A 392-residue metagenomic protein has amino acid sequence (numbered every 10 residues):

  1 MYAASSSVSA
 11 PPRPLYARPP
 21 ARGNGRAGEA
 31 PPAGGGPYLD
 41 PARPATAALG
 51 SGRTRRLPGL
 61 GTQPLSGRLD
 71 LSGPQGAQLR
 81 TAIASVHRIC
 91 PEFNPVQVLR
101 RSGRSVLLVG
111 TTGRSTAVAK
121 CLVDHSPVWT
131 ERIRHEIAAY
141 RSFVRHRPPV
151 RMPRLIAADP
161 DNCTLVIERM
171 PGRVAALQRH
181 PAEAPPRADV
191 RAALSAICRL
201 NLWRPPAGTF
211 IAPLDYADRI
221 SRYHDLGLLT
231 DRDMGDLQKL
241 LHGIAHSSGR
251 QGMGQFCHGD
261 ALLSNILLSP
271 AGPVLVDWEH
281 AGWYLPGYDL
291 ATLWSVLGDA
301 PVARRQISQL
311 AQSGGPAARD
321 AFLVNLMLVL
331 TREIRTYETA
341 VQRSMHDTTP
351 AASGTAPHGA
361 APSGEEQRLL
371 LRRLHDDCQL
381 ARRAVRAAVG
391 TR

Functional and structural regions predicted by a protein language model:
Y2-Q97: Juxta-kinase regulatory segment immediately upstream of eukaryotic protein kinase catalytic domains
P11-L15, P20-G23, Y38, A42 (+2 more regions): ATP/Mg2+ or Mg2+-diphosphate-binding catalytic cores that bind nucleotide phosphates or diphosphates via glycine-rich
A77-C90, L202-H258, D377, A381-V389: An alpha-helical support segment within catalytic cores of ATP-dependent transferases
R88-T112: ATP-binding glycine-rich phosphate-binding loop
R104-R134: ATP-binding glycine-rich loop module of kinase domains
H146, R173-A212: Conserved kinase catalytic-core helix
R154-C163: Short beta-strand micro-motifs within the conserved protein kinase catalytic domain, predominantly in the N-lobe
G287-P316, L326-H346: Active-site activation/catalytic loop segments of kinase-like enzymes and analogous catalytic loops in related
